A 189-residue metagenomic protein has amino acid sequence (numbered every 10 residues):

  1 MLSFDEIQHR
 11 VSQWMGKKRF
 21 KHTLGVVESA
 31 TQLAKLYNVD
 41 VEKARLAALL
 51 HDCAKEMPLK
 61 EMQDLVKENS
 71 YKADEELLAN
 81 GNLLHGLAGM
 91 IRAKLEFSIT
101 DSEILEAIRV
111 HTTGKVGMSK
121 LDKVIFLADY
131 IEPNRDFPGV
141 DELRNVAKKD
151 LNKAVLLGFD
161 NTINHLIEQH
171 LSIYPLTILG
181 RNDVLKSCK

Functional and structural regions predicted by a protein language model:
M1-E6, K186-K189: Short, Lys/Arg-enriched, disordered terminal segments
E6-Q13, L36-L157: Divalent metal-dependent catalytic cores for phosphoryl transfer on phosphate-bearing substrates
H22: N-terminal glycine-rich anion-binding loops that anchor highly charged ligand groups
G158-I163: Amphipathic, Lys/Arg-enriched alpha-helical patches that create a basic surface for binding polyanionic ligands
N164-K189: Charged phosphate-binding loop/patch that engages nucleotide di/tri-phosphates or the phosphate backbone of nucleic
